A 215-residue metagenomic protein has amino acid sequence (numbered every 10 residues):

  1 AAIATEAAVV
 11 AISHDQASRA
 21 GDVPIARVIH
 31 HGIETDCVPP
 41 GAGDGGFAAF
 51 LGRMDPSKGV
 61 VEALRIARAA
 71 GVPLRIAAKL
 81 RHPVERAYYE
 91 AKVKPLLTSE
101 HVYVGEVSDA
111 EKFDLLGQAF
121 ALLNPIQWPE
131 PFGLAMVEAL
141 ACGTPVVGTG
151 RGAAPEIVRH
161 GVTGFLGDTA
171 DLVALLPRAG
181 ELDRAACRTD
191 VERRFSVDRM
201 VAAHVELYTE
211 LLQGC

Functional and structural regions predicted by a protein language model:
A1-C215: Catalytic cores of nucleotide-sugar-dependent glycosyltransferases that transfer UDP/GDP/TDP-activated
